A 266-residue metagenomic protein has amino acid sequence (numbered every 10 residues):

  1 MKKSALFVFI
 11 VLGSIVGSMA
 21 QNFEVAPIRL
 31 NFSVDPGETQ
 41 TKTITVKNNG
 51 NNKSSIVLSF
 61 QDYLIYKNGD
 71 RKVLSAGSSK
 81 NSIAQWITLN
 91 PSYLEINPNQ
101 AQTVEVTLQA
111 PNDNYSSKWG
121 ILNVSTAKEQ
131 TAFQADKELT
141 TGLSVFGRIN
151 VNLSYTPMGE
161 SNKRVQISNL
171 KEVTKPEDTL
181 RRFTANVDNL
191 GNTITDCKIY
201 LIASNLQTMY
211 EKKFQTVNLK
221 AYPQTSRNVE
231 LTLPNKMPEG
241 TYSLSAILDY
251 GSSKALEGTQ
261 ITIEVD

Functional and structural regions predicted by a protein language model:
S4-I15: Sec-dependent N-terminal signal peptides
G17-E24, S82, Y155-V165: Proline/serine/threonine-rich low-complexity linkers at boundaries of modular beta-sandwich domains
Q21-S54, P91-L94, V165-L180: Beta-sheet-dominated interaction scaffolds and their linkers
N22-A26, N52-V106, K198-L201, N205-M209: Surface-exposed binding patches on compact interaction domains or structured appendages
V46-N52, A110, V187-G191: Asparagine-centered strand-capping/turn motif at beta-strand->loop junctions
N52-L64, Q109-Y155, P238-D266: Terminal connector regions
Q85, L89-Q102, D113, A127-T131 (+1 more regions): Extended, well-structured beta-strand/loop surface patches that form recognition or cofactor-anchoring regions within
G142-T174: Transition segment at domain starts
